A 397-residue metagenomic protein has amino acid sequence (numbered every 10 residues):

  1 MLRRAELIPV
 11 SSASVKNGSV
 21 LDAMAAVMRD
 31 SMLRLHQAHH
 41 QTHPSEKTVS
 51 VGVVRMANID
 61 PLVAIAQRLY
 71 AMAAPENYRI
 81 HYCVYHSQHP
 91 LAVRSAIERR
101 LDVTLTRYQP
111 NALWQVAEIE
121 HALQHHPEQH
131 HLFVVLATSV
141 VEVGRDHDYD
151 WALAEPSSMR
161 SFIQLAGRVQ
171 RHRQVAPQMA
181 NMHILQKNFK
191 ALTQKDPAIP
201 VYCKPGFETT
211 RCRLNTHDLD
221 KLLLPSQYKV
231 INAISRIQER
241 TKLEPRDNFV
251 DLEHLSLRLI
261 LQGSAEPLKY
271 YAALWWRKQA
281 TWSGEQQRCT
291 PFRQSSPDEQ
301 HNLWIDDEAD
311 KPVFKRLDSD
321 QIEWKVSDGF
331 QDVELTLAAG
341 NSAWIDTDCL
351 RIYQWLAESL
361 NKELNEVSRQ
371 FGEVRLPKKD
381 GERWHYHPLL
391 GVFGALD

Functional and structural regions predicted by a protein language model:
M1-L62: Conserved interdomain linker/interface between the two RecA-like ATPase lobes of SF2 helicase motors
V54-D60, S87-H89, S139, S157 (+1 more regions): Structural motif
D60-V103: Conserved helicase motor "Helicase C" RecA-like lobe of SF1/SF2 P-loop NTPases
A96-Q124, L224-Q227, A233: Low-complexity, serine/threonine/proline-enriched polar segments
A112-V116, H126-V141: Conserved two-lobed SF2 helicase motor
A122-L123, V135-Y149, G167: SF2 helicase motor core recognition
W151-A152, M159-M182: Conserved SF2 helicase motif VI
Q174-N181, L185-D397: C-terminal accessory region of SF2 helicases/translocases
